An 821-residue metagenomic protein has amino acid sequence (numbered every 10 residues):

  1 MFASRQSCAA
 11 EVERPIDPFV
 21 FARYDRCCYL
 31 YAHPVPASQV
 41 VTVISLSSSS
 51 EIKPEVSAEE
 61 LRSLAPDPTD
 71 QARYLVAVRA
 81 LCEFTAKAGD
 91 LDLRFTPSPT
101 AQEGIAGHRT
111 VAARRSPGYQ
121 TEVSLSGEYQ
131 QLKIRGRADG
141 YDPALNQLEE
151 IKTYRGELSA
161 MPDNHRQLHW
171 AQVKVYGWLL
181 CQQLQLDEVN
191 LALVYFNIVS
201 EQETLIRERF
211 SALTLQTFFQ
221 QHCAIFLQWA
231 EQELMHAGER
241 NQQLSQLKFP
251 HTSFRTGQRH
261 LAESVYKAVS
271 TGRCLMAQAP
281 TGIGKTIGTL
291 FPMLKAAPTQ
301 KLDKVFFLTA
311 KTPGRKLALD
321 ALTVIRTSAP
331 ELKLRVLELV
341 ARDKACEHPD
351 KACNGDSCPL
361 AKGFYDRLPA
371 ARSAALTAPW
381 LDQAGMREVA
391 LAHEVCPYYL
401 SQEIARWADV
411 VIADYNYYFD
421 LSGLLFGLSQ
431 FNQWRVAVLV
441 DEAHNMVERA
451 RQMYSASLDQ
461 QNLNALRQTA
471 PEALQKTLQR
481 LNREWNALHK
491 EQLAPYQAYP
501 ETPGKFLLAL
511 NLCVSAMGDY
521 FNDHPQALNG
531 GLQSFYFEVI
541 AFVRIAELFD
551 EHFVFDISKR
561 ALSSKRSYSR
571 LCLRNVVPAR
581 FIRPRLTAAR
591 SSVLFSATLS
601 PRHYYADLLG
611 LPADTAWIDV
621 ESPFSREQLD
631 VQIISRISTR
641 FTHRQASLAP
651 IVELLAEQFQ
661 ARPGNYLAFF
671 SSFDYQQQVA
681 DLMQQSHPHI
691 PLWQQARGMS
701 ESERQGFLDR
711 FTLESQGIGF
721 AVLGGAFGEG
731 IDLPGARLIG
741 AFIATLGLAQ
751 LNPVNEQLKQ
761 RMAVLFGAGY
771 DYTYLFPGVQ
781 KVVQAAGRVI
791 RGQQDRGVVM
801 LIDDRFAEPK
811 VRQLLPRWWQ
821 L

Functional and structural regions predicted by a protein language model:
D25-L30, P34-N146: Metal-dependent nuclease catalytic cores that hydrolyze phosphodiester bonds in DNA/RNA, characterized by
L125-T217: Mg2+/Mn2+-dependent nuclease catalytic core
H236-Q278: Conserved pre-motif I regulatory segment
N241-Q242, K248, K301-V411, N416-F419 (+4 more regions): A substrate-engagement module of RecA-like helicase motors
T271-P292: Walker A/P-loop
M386-V411, S422-S429, F521-S638, A646-S647 (+2 more regions): A contiguous, basic/glycine-rich beta-loop/short-helix subdomain that forms a polymer-engagement track
H393-V410, Y415-A516, A597-L611, Q750-N752: Signature of the SF2 helicase/ATPase Hel1-core->accessory helical subdomain module
S635-A646, A696-R805: Conserved RecA-like P-loop NTPase helicase motor core
